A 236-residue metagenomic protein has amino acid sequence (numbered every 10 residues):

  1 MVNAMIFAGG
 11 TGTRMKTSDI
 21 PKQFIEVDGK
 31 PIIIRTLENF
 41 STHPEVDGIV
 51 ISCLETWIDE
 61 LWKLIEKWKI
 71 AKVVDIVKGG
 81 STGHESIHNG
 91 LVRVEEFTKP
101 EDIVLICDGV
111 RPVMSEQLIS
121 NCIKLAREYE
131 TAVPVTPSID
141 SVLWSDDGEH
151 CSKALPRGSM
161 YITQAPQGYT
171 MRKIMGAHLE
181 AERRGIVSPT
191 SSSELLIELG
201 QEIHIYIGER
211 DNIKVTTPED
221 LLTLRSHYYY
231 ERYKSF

Functional and structural regions predicted by a protein language model:
V2-D59: N-terminal glycine-rich phosphate-binding loop and ensuing alpha1 helix
I6, I33, G90, D108 (+3 more regions): Residue-level signal for inorganic ion chemistry
E26, V113, A154, G168 (+1 more regions): Short aromatic/basic micro-patch
I34-E101, E182-R184: Conserved N-terminal catalytic core of the sugar/cofactor nucleotidyltransferase
D47-I49, E130-T131, E202: Residues at the starts of beta-strands that form the adenosine-phosphate
S81-D147, Q164: Conserved beta-loop-beta/alpha segment of the NTase-like Rossmann-fold superfamily that binds/positions NTPs
W144-Q167: Short, flexible, basic/aromatic active-site loop/helix in glycosyltransferases
M160-F236: Conserved alpha/beta core of the MobA/IspD/sugar-nucleotide pyrophosphorylase nucleotidyltransferase superfamily
